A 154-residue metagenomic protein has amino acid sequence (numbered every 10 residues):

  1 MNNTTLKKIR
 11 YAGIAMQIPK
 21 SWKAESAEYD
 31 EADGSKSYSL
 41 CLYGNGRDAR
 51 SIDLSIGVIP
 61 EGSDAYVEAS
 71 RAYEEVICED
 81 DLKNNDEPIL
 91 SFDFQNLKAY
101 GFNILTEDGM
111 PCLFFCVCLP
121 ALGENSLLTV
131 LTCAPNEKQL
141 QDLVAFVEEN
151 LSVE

Functional and structural regions predicted by a protein language model:
N2-K7, K36-S39, D93-N103: Short, hydrophobic/aromatic-rich segments at coil-to-beta transitions
T5-I9, F102, D142-E149: Acidic/histidine-enriched, beta-strand-rich ligand/metal-binding domains
K8, K20-A32, E75-D93, S152-V153: Short secondary-structure junctions
A12-E68, T106: Secretory pathway targeting signatures of secreted, lumenal, and periplasmic proteins
W22, E124-E154: Surface-exposed amphipathic alpha-helical segments
A49-D53, G123-L128: Glycine-rich, often proline-containing surface loops adjacent to acidic residues and nearby aromatics that form
I59-P60, V76, T132-N136: Short, solvent-exposed aromatic-acidic interface loops
S70-G123: Signature of long, low-cysteine stretches enriched in small and polar/charged residues
